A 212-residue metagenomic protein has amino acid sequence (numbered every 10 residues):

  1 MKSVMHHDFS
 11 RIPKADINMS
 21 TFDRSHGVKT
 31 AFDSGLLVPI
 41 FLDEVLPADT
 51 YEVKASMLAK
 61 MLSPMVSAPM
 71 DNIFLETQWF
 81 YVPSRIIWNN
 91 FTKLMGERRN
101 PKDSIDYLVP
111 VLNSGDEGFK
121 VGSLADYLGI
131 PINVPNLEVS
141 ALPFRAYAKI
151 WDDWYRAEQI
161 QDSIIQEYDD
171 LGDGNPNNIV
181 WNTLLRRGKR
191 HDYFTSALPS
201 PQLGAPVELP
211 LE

Functional and structural regions predicted by a protein language model:
M1-E212: Intrinsically disordered, low-complexity segments
